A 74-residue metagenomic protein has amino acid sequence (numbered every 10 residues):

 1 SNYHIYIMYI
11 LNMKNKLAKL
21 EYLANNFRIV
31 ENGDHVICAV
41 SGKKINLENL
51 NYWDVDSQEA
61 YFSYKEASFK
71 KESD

Functional and structural regions predicted by a protein language model:
S1-D74: Replace "small metal-dependent catalytic modules" with "small catalytic or cofactor-binding modules
